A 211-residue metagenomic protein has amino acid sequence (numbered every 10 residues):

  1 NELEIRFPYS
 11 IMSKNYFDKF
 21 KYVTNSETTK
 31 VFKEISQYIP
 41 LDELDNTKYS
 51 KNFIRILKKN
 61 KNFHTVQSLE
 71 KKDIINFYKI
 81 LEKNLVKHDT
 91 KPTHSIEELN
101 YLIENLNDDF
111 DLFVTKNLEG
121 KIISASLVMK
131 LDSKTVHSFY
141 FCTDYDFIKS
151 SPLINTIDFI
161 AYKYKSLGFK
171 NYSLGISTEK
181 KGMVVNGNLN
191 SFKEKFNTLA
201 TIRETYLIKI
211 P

Functional and structural regions predicted by a protein language model:
N1-E2: Glycine-rich, N-terminal phosphate-binding loop and its surrounding beta-alpha-beta segment
I5-F7, L174: Conserved beta-strand positions
F7-F147, K163: A conserved beta-strand-loop-helix scaffold within acyl/acetyltransferase catalytic domains
D109-I210: Aromatic (often tryptophan-rich) hydrophobic motifs at membrane interfaces
